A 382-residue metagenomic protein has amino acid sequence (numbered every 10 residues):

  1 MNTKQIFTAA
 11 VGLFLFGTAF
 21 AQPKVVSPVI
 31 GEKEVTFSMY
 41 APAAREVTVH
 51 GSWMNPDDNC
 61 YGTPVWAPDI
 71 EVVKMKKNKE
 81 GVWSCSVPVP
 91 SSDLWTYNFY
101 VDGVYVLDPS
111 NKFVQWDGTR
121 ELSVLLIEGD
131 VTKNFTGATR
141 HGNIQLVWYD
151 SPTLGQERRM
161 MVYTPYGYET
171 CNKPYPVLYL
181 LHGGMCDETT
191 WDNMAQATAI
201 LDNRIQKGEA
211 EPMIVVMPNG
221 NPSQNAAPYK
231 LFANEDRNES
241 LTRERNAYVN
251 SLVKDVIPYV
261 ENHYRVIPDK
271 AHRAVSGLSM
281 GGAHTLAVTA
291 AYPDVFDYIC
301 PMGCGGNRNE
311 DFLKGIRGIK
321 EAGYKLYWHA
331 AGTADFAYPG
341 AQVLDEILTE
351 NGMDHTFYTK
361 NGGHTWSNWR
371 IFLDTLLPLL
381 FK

Functional and structural regions predicted by a protein language model:
M1-P23: Bacterial Sec-dependent N-terminal signal peptides
V25-P28: Short beta-strand segments of immunoglobulin-like
I30-K382: Non-catalytic cap/lid and distal C-terminal segments of serine-dependent acyl enzymes
